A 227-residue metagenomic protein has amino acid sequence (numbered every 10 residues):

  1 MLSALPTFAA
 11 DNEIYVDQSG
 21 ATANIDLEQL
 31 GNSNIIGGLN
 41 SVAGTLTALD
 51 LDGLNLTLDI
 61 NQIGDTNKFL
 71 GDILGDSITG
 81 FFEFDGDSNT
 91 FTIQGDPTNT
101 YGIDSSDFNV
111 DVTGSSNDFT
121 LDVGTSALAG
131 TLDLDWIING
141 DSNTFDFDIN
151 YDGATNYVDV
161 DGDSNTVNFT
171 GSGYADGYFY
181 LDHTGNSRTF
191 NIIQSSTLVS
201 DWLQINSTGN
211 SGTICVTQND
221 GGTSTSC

Functional and structural regions predicted by a protein language model:
L2-C227: Long, low-complexity, polar and repeat-rich extracellular regions of very large Gram-negative surface proteins
